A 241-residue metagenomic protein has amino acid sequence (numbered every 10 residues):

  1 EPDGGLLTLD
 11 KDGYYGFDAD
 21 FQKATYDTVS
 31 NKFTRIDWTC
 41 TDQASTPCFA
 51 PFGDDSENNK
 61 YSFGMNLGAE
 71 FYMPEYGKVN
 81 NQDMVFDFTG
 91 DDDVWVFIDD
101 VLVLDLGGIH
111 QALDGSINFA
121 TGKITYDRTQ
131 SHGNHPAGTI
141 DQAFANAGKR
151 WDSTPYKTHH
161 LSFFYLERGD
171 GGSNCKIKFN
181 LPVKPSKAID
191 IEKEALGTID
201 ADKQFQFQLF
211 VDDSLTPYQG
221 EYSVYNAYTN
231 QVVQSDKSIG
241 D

Functional and structural regions predicted by a protein language model:
E1-A188: Acidic/polar, compositionally biased interaction segments
F86, L104, G108, A143-K157 (+2 more regions): Solvent-exposed loop/turn and edge beta-strand elements of beta-rich ligand-binding domains
